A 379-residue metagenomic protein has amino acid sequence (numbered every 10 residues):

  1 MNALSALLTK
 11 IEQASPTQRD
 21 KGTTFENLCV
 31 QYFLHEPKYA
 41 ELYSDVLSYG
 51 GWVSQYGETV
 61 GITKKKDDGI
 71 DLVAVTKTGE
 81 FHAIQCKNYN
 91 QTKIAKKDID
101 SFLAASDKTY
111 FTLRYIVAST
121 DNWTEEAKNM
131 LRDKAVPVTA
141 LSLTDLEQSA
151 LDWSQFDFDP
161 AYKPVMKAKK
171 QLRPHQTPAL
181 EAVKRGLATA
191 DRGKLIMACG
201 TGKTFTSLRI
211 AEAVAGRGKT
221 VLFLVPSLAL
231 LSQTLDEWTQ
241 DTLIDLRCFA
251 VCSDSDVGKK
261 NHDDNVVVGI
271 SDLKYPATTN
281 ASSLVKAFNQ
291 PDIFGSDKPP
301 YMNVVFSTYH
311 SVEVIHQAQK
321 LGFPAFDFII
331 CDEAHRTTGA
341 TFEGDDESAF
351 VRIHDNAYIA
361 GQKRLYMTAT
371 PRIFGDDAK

Functional and structural regions predicted by a protein language model:
N2-P16, Y32, Y39, V53-I62 (+4 more regions): ATP-dependent helicase/translocase motor core
K21-T109, T124: Catalytic centers of nucleases
E41-D45, I244-G258, K274, T279: Conserved RecA-like helicase motor-core motifs
K219-T242, C248-H262, S311: Conserved Walker A/P-loop ATP-binding site and its immediately adjacent core in helicase/helicase-like ATPase domains
D264-N303: Conserved motor-coupling elements within RecA-like helicase/translocase cores
F288-V304, Y309-A325: Conserved helix/coil segment N-terminal to the catalytic DExD/H
L321-L365: SF2 helicase catalytic motif II
I373-K379: Short regulatory helix/loop adjacent to the ATP-binding pocket of P-loop NTPases
